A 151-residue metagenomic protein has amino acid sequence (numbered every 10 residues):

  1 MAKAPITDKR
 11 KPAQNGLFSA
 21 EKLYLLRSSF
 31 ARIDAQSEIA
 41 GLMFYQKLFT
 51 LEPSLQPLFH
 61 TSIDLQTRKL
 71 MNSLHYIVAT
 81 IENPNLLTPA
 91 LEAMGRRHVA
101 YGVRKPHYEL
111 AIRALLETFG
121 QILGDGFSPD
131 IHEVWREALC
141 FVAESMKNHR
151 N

Functional and structural regions predicted by a protein language model:
A2-N151: Globin-like tetrapyrrole-binding proteins
